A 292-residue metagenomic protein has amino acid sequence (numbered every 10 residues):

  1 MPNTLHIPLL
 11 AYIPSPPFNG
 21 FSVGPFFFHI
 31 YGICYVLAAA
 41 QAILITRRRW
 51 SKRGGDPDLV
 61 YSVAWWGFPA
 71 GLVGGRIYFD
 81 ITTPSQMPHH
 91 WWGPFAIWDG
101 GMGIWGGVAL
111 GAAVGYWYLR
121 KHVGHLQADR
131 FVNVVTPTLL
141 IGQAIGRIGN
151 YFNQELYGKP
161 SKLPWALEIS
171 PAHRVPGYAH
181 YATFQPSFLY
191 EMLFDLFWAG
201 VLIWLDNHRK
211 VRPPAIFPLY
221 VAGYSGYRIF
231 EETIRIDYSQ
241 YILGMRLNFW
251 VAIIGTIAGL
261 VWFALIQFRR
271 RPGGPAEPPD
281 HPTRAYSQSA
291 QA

Functional and structural regions predicted by a protein language model:
M1-A292: A feature for loop-to-transmembrane-helix boundaries and adjacent hydrophobic helices in multi-pass integral membrane
